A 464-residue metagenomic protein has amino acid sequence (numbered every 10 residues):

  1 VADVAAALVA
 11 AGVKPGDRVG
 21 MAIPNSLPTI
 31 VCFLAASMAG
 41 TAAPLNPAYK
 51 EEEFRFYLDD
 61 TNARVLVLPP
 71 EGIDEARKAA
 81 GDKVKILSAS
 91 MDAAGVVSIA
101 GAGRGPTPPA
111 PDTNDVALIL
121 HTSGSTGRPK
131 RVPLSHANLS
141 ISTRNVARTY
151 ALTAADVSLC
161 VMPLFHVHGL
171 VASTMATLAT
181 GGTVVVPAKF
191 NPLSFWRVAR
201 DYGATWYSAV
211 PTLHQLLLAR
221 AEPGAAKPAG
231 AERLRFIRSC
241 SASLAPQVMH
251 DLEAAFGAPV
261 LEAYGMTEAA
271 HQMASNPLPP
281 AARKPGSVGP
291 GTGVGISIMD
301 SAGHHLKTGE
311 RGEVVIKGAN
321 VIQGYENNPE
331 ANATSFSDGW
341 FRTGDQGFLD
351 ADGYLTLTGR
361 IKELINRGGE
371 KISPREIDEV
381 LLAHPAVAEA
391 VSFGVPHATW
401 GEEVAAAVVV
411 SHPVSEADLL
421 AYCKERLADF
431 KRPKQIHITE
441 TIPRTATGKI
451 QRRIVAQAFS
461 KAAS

Functional and structural regions predicted by a protein language model:
V4-E52: Conserved AMP-binding/adenylate-forming
S37, S140-V157, V167-T205, R220-A221: Conserved AMP-binding/adenylation subdomain of ANL enzymes
Y49, Y207, K317-G318, Q323-G324 (+4 more regions): AMP-binding/adenylate-forming catalytic core of the ANL superfamily
E71-N114, R220-P223: ANL superfamily adenylate-forming
G103-H121, G127-R128, A151-V157: Conserved pre-ATP/AMP-binding loop-to-beta segment of ANL
D201-A209, L218-R283, G295-S297, A302-G303: Gly/Ser/Thr-rich phosphate-binding loop
Y264, K284, S297-V315, D350-D352 (+2 more regions): Conserved beta-loop-beta connector loops within the AMP-binding
P290-G293, H304-S335, I372: Conserved ATP/PPi-binding loop(s) of AMP-dependent carboxylate-activating enzymes
